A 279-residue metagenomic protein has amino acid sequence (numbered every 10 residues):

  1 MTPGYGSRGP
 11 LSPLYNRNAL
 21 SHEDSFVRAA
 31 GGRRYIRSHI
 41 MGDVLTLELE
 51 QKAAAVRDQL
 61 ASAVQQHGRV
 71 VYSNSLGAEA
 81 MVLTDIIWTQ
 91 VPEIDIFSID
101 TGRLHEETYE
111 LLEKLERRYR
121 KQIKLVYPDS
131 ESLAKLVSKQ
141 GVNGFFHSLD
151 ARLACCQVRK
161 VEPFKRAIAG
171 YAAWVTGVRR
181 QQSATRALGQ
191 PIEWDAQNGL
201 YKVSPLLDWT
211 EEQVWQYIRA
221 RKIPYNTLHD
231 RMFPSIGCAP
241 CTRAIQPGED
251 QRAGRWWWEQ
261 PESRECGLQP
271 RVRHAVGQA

Functional and structural regions predicted by a protein language model:
T2-N18, D24-F26, I36-A279: Nucleotide-activated chemistry modules centered on ATP-dependent adenylation/adenylyltransferase
